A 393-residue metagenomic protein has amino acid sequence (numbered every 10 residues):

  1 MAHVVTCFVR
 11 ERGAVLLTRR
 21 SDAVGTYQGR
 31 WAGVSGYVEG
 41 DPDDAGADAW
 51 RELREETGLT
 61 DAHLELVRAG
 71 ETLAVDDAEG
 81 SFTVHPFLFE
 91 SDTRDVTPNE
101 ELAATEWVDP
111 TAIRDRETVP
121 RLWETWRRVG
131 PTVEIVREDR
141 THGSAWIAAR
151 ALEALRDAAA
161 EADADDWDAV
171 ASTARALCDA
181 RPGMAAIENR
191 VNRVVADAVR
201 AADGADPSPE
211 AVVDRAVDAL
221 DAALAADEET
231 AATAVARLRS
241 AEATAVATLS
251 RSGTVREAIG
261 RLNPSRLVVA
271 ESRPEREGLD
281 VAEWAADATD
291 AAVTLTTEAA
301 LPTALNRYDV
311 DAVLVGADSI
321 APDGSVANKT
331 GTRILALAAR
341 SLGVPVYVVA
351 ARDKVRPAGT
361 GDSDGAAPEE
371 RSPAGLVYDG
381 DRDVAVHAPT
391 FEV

Functional and structural regions predicted by a protein language model:
M1-L16, Y37-E39: Conserved N-terminal beta-strand and adjoining loop/helix that marks the start of the Nudix/MutT-like hydrolase domain
V9, L17, L267-V269, L295 (+1 more regions): Structural beta-sheet core signal
G25-G29: A conserved beta-turn-beta hairpin within the catalytic core of GNAT-like acetyltransferases that forms part
V34-P42, E271-S272: Short histidine-centered catalytic/ligand-binding loop motif
V38-E65, E71-G130: Unchanged
R127-D221: Long amphipathic alpha-helical segments
V195-P207, A211-E242, V246, T254-V255 (+3 more regions): Ligand-binding beta-strand-loop-alpha-helix segment within the catalytic cores of soluble metabolic enzymes
S272-V393: Conserved phosphate- and dinucleotide-binding cores of soluble alpha/beta proteins, encompassing both enzyme active
